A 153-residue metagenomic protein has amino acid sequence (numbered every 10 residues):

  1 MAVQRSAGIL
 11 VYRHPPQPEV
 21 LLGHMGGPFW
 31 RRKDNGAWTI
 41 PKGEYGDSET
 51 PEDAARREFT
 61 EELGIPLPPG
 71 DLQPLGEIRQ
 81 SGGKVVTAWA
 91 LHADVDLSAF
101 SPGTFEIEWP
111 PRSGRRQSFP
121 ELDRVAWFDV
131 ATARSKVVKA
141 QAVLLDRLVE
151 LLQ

Functional and structural regions predicted by a protein language model:
M1-I40, W89: N-terminal strand-loop-strand
P15-P18, G27-W30, G46-D47, G82-G83 (+1 more regions): Short, charged/polar surface micro-motifs in flexible loops or helix N-caps
R32, S48, K136: Residues that scaffold the ATP/ADP-binding catalytic core of kinase and kinase-like folds
I40-P74, D129: The catalytic Nudix box helix
E77-G114, A126, L148: Active-site-adjacent beta-strand/loop module that shapes the phosphate/pyrophosphate-binding cleft
Q117-D123: Non-DNA-binding regulatory cores of transcription-related proteins, predominantly C-terminal effector-binding
A126, V130-Q153: Charged phosphate-binding loop/patch that engages nucleotide di/tri-phosphates or the phosphate backbone of nucleic
